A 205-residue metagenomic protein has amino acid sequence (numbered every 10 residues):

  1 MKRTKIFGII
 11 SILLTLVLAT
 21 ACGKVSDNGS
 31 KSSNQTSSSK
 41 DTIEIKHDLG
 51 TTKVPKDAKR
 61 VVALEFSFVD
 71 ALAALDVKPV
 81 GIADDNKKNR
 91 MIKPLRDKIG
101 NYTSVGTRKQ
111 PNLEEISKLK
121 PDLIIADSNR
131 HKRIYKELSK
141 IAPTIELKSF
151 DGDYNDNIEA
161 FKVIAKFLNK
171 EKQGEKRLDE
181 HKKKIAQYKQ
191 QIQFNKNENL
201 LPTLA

Functional and structural regions predicted by a protein language model:
K2-I9, A21-S67, Q173-L201: Bacterial Sec-exported substrate-binding components of ABC uptake systems
L13-T20: Hydrophobic core
K40, L49, K56-K59, F66 (+7 more regions): Extracytoplasmic
A63, I82, T107, A126 (+1 more regions): Short beta-strand and adjacent tight-turn residues that come in two discontinuous sequence segments and form the edges
F66-E115: A short, structured surface patch at a secondary-structure boundary
D84-K88, N129-H131, S149-D153: Short, acidic/turn-prone active-site loops that include or flank metal/cofactor- and phosphate-binding residues
K120-I125, P143: Proline-aspartate-enriched helix->loop->beta-strand connector
R133-A205: Extracytoplasmic substrate-binding proteins
